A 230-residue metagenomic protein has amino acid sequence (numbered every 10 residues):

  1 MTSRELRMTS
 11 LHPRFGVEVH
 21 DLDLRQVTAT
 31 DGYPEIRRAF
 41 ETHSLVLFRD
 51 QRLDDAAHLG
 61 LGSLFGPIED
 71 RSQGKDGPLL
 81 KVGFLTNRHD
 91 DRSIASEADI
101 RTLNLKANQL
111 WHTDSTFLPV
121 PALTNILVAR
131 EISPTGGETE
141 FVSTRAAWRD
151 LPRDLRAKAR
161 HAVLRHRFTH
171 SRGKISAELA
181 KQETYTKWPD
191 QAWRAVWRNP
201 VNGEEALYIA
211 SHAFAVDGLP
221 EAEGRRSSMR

Functional and structural regions predicted by a protein language model:
T2-R230: Non-heme Fe(II) oxygenase catalytic core, chiefly the N-lobe of the double-stranded beta-helix
